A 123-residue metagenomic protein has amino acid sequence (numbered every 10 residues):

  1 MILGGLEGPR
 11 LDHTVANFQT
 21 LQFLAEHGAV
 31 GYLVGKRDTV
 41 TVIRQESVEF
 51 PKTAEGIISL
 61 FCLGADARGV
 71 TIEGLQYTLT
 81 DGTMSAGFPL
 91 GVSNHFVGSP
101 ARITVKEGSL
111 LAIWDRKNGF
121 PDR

Functional and structural regions predicted by a protein language model:
I2-L3, R68: N-terminal hydrophobic or amphipathic segments with adjacent small-residue motifs that include Sec signal peptides
L3-E49: Anionic-ligand-binding alpha/beta catalytic cores of soluble enzymes and soluble regulatory domains that recognize
D38, I43-R123: Long, charged alpha-helical interface segments
